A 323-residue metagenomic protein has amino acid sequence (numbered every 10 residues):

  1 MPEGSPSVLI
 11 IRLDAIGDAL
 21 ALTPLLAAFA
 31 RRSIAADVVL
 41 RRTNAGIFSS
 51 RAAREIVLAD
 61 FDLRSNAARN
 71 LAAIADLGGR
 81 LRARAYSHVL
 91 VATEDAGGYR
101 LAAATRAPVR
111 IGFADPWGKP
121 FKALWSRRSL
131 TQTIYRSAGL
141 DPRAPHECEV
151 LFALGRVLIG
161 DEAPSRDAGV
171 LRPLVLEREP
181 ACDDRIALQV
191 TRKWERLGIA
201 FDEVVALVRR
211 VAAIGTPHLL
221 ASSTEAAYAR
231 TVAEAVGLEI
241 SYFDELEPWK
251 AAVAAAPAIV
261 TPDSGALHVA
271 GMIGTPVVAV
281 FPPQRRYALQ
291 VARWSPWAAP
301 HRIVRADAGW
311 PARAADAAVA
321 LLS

Functional and structural regions predicted by a protein language model:
M1-S323: Catalytic machinery of carbohydrate-active enzymes, primarily nucleotide-sugar-dependent glycosyltransferases
